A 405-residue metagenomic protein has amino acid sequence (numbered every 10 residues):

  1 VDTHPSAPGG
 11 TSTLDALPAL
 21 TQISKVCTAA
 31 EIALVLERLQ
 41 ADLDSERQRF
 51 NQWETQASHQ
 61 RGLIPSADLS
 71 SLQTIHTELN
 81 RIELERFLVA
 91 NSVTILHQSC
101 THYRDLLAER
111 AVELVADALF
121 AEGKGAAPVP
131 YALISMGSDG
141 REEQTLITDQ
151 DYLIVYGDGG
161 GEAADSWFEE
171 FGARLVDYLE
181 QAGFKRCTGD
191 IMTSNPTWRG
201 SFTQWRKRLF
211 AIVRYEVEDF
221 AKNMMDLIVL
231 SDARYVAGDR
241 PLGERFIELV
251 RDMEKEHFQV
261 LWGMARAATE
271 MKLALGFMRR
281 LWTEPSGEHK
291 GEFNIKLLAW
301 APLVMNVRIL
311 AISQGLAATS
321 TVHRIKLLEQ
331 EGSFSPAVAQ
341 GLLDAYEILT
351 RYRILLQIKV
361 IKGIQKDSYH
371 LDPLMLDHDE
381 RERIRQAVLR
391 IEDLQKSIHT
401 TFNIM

Functional and structural regions predicted by a protein language model:
D2-L119, P128-V129: N-terminal regions immediately upstream of nucleotidyltransferase
L72-L84, H97-R110, V115, K124-P130 (+3 more regions): Conserved catalytic core of two-metal-ion nucleotidyltransferases
R86-Q98, L153-E162, S286-E292, S333-F334 (+1 more regions): Glycine- and acidic
Q98, H102, I147, E162-E169 (+5 more regions): Conserved structured core elements
A121, A126-D139, W282-E288: Flexible, glycine/threonine-enriched loop-and-boundary segments that flank and lead into catalytic domains of large
A132-I134, R141-S166, L179, Y352: Catalytic metal-binding acidic patch
D139, Y215-D232, P302-L310, T350 (+1 more regions): Alpha-helical scaffolding flanking metal-ion-dependent phosphate/phosphodiester catalytic sites
E248-M405: Conserved nucleotidyltransferase catalytic core and NTase-mimicking acidic/glycine-rich helix/loop elements in nucleic
